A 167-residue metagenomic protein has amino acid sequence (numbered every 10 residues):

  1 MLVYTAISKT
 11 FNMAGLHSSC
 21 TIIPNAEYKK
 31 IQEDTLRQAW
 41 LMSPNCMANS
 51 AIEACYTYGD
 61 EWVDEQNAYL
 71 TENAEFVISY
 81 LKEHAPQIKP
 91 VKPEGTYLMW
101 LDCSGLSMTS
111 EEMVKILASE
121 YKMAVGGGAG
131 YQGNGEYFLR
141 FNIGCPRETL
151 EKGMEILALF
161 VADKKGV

Functional and structural regions predicted by a protein language model:
M1-V167: PLP-dependent class I/II
